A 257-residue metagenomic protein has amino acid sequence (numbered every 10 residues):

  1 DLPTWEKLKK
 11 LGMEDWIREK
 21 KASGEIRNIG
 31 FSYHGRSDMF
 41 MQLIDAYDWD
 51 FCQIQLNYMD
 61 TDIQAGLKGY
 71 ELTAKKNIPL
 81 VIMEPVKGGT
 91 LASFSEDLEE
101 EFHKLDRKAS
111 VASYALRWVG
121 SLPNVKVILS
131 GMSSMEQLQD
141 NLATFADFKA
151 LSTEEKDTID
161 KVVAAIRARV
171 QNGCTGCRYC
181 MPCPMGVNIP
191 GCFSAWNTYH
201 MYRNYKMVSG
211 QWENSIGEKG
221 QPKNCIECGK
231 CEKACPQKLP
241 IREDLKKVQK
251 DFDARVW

Functional and structural regions predicted by a protein language model:
D1-V86, E96-E100, D106-R107, S121: Glycine/proline-rich, positively charged, aromatic-decorated active-site loop/lid region on the catalytic face
A46-D48, K68-W257: Structured C-terminal cap/extension of enzyme domains
